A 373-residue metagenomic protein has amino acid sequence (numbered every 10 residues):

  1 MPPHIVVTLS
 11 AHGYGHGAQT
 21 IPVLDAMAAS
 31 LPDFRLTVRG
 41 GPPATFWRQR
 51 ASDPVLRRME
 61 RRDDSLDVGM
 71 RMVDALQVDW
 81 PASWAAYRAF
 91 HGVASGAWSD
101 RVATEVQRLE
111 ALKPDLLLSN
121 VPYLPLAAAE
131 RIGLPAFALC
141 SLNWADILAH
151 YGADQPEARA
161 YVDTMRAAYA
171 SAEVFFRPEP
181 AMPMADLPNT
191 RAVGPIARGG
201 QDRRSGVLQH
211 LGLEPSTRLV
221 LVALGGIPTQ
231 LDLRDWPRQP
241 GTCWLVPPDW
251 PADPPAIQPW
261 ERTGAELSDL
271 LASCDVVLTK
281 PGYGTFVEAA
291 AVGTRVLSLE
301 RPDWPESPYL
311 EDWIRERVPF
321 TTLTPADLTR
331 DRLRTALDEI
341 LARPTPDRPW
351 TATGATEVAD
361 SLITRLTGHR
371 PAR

Functional and structural regions predicted by a protein language model:
P3, P32-A94: Conserved nucleotide-sugar phosphate-binding/catalytic loop shared by glycosyltransferases and other
L9-I21, W47: A short, glycine/small-residue-rich beta-strand->loop->alpha-helix junction that serves as a flexible
L24-M27, I196-V276, F286: Donor-nucleotide binding loops and adjacent catalytic segments primarily of GT-B fold Leloir glycosyltransferases
V78-L116: Conserved nucleotide-sugar donor-binding subdomain of glycosyltransferases
R101-R166: Conserved nucleotide-sugar donor-interacting segment of glycosyltransferase catalytic cores, predominantly GT-B
L116-N120, A138, E266-Y309: A donor-sugar binding/catalytic signature common to diverse glycosyltransferases and related nucleotide-sugar
L148-T229: A nucleotide-sugar donor-handling region in carbohydrate enzymes
R334-R373: C-terminal amphipathic helix plus adjacent low-complexity, charged tail appended to glycosyltransferase catalytic
